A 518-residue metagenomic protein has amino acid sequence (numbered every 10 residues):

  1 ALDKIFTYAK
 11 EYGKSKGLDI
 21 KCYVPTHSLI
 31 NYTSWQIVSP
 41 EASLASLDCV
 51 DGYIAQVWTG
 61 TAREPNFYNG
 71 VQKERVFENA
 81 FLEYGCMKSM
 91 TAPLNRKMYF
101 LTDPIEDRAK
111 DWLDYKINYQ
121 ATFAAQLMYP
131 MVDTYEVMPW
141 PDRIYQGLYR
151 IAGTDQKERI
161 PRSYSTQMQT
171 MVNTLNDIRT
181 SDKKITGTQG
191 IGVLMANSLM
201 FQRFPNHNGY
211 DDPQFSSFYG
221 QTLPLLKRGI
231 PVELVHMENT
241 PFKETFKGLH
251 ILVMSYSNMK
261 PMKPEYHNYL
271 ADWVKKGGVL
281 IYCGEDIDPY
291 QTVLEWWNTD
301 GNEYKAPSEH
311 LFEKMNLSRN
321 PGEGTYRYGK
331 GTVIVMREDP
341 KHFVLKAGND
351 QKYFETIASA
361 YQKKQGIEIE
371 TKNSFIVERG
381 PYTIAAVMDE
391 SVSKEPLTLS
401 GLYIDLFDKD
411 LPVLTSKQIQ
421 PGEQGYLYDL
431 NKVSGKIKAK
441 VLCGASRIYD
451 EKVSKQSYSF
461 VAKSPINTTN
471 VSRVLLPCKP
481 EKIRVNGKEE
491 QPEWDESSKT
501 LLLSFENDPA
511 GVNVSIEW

Functional and structural regions predicted by a protein language model:
A1-C22: Active-site neighborhood of glycoside hydrolase catalytic domains
G17-I20, L94-R96, K275-V279, G331: A short helix->loop->beta-strand "cap" motif at the edges of active sites that frequently abuts
C22-F218, R319-G322, I334-E338, F343-A347 (+1 more regions): Hydrophobic targeting/anchoring helices
T222-T245: A short, well-structured beta->alpha microelement
F246-M259: Short, well-ordered secondary-structure micro-motifs within conserved domains or adaptor modules
K260-S457, V461, S472-R473: A conserved amphipathic helix/loop scaffold that creates a polar/acidic microenvironment used either to coordinate
S400-K417, R484-S504: Solvent-exposed beta-strand/loop surfaces of large extracellular or lumenal domains
S504-W518: Surface-exposed interaction regions enriched in Ser/Thr/Asp/Glu that occur as long low-complexity tracts or repetitive
